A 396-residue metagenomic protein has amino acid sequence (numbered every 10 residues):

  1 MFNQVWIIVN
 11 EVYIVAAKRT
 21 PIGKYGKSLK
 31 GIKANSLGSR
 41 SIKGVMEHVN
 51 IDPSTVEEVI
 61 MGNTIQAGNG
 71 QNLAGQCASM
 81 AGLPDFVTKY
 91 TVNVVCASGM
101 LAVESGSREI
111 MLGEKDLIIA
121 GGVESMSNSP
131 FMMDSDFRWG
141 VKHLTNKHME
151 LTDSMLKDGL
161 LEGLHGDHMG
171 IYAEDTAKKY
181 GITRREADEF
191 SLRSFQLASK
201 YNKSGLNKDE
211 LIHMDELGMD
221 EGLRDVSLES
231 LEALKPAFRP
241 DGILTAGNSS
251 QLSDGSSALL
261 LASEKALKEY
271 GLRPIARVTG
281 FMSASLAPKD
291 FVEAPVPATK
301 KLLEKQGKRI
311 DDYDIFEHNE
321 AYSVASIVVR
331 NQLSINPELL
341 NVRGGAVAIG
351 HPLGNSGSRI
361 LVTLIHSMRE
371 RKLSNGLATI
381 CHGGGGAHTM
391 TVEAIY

Functional and structural regions predicted by a protein language model:
I8-I32, L156, E229-E293, P297 (+4 more regions): Condensing-enzyme catalytic core mediating Claisen C-C bond formation in acyl metabolism
R19-T20, G31-R40, H48, R185-E269 (+3 more regions): N-terminal extracellular/periplasmic Venus flytrap/periplasmic-binding protein-like
G31-I118, V123-V141, L211-M219, K289 (+1 more regions): Conserved beta-ketoacyl condensing-enzyme motif
A34-N50, L73-A74, A102-S105, M169-T176 (+5 more regions): Short, well-ordered amphipathic alpha-helical segments that serve as non-catalytic structural scaffolds within diverse
N63-L117, T152, L164-H168, D225-Q251 (+3 more regions): Conserved catalytic cysteine-centered active-site region of acyl-thioester-dependent Claisen-condensing enzymes
V94-E124, A177-S204, A258-K265, R330 (+2 more regions): Active-site-proximal alpha-helical scaffold in enzymes
L117-D175: Flexible glycine-/small-residue-enriched beta->alpha junction loops that bind anionic phosphate/pyrophosphate groups
Y172-E174, N207, L217, T279-A348: Active-site pocket-lining segment
